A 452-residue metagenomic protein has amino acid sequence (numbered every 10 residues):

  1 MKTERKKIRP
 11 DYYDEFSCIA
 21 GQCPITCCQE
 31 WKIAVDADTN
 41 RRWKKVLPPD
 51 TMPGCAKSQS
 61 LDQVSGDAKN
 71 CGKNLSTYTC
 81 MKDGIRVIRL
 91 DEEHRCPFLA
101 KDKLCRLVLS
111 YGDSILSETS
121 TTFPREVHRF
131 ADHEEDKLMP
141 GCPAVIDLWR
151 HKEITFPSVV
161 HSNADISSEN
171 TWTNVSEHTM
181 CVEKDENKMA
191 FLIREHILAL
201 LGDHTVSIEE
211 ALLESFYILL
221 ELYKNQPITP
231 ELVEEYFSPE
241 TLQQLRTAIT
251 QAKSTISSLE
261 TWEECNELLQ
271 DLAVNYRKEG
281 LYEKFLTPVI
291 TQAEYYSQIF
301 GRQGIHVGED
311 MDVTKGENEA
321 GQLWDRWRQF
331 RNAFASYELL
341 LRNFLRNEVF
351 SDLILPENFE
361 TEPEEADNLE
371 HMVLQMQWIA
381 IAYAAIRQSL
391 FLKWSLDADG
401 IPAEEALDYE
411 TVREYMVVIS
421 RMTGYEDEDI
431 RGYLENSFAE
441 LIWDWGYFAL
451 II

Functional and structural regions predicted by a protein language model:
M1-S117, T121-I166: N-terminal cysteine/histidine-rich coordination modules
A20, P24, A190, R194 (+1 more regions): Short runs of predominantly hydrophobic/aromatic residues within well-ordered alpha helices that form helix-helix
W31, V108-G112, F130, C181-D185 (+3 more regions): Conserved aromatic-histidine-acidic binding/catalytic patches
V35-T39, L138, M189, I193 (+3 more regions): Alpha-helical structural motif
L47, L200-L201, L390: Hydrophobic, Leu/Ile/Phe/Ala-enriched alpha-helical segments that form helix-helix packing faces
C55-K73, S176-C181, I305-E317: Intrinsically disordered, low-complexity terminal tails and inter-domain linkers enriched for S/T/G/P/D/E
A144-A248: Charged, amphipathic alpha-helical linkers/stalks
T205-I452: Hydrophobic, aromatic-lined core segments that form the binding pocket/scaffold for planar heteroaromatic ligands
